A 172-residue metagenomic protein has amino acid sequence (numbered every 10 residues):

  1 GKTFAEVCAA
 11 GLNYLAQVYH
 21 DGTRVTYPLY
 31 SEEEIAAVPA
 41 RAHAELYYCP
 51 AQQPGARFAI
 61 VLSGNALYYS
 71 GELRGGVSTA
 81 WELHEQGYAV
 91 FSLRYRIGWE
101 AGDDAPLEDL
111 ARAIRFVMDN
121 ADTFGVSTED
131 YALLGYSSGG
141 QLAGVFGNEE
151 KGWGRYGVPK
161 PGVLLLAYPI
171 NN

Functional and structural regions predicted by a protein language model:
G1-P54, D103: N-terminal cap/lid segment of alpha/beta-hydrolase-fold proteins
C8-G11, G75, T79, P106-A113 (+1 more regions): Stable alpha-helical elements in mature extracytoplasmic
H43-Y47, S70-G75: N-terminal carbohydrate-binding/catalytic regions of secreted carbohydrate-active enzymes
A56-N65: Short beta-strand element of the alpha/beta-hydrolase
N65, R94-G98, I170: Short beta-to-alpha linker loops that shape the active-site pocket of alpha/beta-hydrolase fold enzymes
G71-G75, L93-T128: Catalytic nucleophile-loop/oxyanion-hole region of alpha/beta-hydrolase and closely related hydrolase-like folds
L73-F91: Short amphipathic alpha-helix adjacent to the substrate-entry channel of hydrolases
R112-N172: Primarily recognizes the serine-hydrolase "nucleophile elbow" in alpha/beta-hydrolase and SGNH/GDSL folds
